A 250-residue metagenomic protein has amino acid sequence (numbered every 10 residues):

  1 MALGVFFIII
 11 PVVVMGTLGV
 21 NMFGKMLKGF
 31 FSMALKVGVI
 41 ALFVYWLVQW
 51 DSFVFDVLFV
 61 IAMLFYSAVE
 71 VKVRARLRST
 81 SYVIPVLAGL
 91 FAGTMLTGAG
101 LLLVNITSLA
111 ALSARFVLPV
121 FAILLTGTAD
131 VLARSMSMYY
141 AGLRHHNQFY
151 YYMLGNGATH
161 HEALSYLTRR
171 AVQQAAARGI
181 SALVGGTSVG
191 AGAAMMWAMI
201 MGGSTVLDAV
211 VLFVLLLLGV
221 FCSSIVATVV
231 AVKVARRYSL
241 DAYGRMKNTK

Functional and structural regions predicted by a protein language model:
M1-G4, F55, L77-S135: Loop-to-helix entry region at the N-terminal start of transmembrane alpha-helices in multi-pass membrane transporters
M1-I8, W50-F65: Structural signature of hydrophobic alpha-helical transmembrane segments
V12-G24, S67-R78: C-terminal ends of transmembrane helices
N21-F43, V48-V60: Loop-to-helix transition at the N-terminal end of transmembrane alpha-helices
M138-A171: Short cytoplasmic-facing helical segments at TM-TM junctions of multi-pass membrane proteins
H161-G192: Transmembrane alpha-helices
S181-L207, A227: Non-cytoplasmic
G203-R236: Hydrophobic alpha-helical transmembrane segments of polytopic membrane proteins
